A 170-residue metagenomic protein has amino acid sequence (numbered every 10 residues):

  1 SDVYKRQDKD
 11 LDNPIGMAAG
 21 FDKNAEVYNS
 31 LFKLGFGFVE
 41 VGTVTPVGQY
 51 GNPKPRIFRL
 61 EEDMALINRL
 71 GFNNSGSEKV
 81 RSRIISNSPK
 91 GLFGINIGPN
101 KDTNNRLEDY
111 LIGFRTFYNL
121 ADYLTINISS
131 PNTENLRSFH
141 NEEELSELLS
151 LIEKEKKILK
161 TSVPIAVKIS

Functional and structural regions predicted by a protein language model:
D2-Y4: Short, small-residue-biased leader/transition segments that mark boundaries at the very start of proteins
Q7: Internal glycine-rich, Lys/Arg-flanked active-site/core loops of soluble domains
L11, A19-F21, G71-S170: Conserved alpha/beta-domain cores
L11, G16, V27-P46: Active-site cofactor/substrate anionic-group-binding motifs, chiefly glycine- and Lys/Arg-rich phosphate-binding loops
N24: Conserved phosphate-binding catalytic cores of ATP/NTP-utilizing and phosphoryl-transfer enzymes
V27-L31, Q49-R56, N105-L107: Short, conserved acidic/polar surface loops in the N-terminal third of protein domains
E40-N52, Y118-S129: Non-cysteine beta-strand/loop elements that form the S-adenosyl-L-methionine
G42, P46-L92: A gly/proline- and charged-residue-enriched helix-loop-helix capping module
